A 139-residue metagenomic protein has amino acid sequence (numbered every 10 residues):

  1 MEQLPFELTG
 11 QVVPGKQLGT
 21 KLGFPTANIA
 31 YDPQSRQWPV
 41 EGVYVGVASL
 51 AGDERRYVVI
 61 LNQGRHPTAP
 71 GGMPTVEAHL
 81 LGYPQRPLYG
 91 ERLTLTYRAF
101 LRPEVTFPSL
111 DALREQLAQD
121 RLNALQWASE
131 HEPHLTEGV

Functional and structural regions predicted by a protein language model:
M1-V139: Phosphate/ribose-recognition catalytic cores of enzymes acting on nucleotide-derived substrates
